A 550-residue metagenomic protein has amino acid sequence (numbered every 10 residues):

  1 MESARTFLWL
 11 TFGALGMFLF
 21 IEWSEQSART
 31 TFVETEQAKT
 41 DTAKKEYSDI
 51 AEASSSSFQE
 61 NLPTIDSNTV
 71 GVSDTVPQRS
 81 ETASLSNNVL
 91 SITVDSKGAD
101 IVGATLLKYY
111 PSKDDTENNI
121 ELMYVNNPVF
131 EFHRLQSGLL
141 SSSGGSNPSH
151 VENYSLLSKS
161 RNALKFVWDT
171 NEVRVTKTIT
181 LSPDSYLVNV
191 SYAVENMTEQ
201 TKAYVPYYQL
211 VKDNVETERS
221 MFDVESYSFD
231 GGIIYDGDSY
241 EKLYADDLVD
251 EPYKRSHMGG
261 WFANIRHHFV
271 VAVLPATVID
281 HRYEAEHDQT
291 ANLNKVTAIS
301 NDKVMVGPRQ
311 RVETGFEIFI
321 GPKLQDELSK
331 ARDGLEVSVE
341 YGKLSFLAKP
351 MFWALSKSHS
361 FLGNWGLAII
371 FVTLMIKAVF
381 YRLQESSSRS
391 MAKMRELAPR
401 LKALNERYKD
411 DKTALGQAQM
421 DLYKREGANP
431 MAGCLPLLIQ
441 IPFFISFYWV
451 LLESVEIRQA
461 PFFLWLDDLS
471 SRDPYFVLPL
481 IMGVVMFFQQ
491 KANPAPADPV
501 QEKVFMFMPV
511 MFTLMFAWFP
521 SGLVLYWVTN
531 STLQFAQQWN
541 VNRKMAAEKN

Functional and structural regions predicted by a protein language model:
M1-A378, E548-N550: Membrane-protein biogenesis/insertion across secretory and organellar systems
W9-E22, F444-F447, L480-V485, F507-M511: Core hydrophobic alpha-helical membrane-spanning segments
R309, V379-F444, M486-F516, T532-N550: Membrane-interface amphipathic helices and adjacent TM-edge segments
F352-G363, Y423-G427, M431, S470 (+2 more regions): Alpha-helical membrane-interface segments at transmembrane helix boundaries
L362-W365, L514-V524: Transmembrane helix interruption/hinge and helix-loop junction motifs
Y448-M486: Conserved catalytic motifs of ABC-family nucleotide-binding domains
M482-G483, G522-S531: Hydrophobic core segments of alpha-helical transmembrane domains in multi-pass membrane proteins
